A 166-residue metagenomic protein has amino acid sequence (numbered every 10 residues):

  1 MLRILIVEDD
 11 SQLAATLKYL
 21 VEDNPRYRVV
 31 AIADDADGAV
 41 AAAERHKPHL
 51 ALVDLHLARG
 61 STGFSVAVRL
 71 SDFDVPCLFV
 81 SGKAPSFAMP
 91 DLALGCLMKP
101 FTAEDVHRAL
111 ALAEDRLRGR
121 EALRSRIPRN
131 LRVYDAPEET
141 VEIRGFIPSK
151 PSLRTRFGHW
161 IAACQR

Functional and structural regions predicted by a protein language model:
E8: Conserved acidic carboxylate
S11-A31: Two-component/phosphorelay signaling modules centered on CheY-like receiver
I32-L50, L55: Acidic, metal-coordinating helix/loop segments flanking the phosphotransfer/catalytic sites of two-component signaling
V53-V68: Conserved phosphotransfer microenvironments
V80-S81: Hydrophobic/aromatic residues positioned on beta-strands within the core alpha/beta folds
K99: A Lys-centered signature of the CheY-like receiver
T102: Receiver (REC) domain switch/active-site region of two-component response regulators
R108, D115-R166: CheY-like receiver
